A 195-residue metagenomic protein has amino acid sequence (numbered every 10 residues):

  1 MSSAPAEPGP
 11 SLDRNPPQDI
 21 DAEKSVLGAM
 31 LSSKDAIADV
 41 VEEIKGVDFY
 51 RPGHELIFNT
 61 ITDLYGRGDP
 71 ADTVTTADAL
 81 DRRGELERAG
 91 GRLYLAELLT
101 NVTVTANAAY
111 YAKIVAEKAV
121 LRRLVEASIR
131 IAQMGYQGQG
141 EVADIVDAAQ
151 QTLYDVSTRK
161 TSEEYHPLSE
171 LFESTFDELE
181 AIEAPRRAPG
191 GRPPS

Functional and structural regions predicted by a protein language model:
M1-V120: Noncatalytic partner-interaction/assembly domains of nucleic-acid and motor enzyme complexes, especially the accessory
A6, Q139, Y165-L168: Conserved catalytic-core motifs characterized by acidic clusters
L31, E163-S195: The Walker A/P-loop phosphate-binding site
E42, D69, Y136, T161 (+1 more regions): Short, flexible helix-adjacent loops and helix caps
P52, R83-R88, Q137-E141, T158 (+1 more regions): Alpha-helix boundary/capping detector
H54, F58, A77, V125-S128 (+3 more regions): Generic structural concept
R92-S162: Extended, charged alpha-helical coiled-coil/arm scaffolds that mediate oligomerization and mechanical coupling in large
